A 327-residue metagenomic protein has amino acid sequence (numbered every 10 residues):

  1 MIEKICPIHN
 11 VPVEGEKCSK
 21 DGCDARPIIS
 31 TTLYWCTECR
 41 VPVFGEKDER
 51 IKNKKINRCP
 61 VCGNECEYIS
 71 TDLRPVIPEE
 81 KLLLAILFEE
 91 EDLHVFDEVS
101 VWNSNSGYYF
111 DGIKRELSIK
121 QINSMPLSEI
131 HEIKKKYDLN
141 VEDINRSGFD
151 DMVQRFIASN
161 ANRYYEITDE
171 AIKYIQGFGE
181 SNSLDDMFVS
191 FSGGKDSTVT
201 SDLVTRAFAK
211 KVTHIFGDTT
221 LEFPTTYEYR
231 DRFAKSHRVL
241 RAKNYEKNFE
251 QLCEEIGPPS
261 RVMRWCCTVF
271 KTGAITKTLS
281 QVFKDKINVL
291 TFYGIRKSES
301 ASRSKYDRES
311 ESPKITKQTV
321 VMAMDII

Functional and structural regions predicted by a protein language model:
M1-S190, K195-I327: Nucleotide-activated chemistry modules centered on ATP-dependent adenylation/adenylyltransferase
